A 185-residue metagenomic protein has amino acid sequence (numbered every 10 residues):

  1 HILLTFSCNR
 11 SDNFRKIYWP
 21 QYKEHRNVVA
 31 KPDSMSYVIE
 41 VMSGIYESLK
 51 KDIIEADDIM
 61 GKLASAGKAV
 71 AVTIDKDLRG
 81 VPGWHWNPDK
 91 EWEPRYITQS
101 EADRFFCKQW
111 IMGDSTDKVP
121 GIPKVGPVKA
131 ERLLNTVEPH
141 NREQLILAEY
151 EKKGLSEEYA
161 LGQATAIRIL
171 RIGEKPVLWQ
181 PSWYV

Functional and structural regions predicted by a protein language model:
H1-K16: Non-catalytic, usually N-terminal nucleic-acid engagement modules in DNA/RNA processing proteins
K16-K23: Surface-exposed, active-site-proximal loop segments in enzymatic domains
K23-Y184: Extended two-metal-dependent nuclease catalytic cores across DNA- and RNA-processing enzymes
